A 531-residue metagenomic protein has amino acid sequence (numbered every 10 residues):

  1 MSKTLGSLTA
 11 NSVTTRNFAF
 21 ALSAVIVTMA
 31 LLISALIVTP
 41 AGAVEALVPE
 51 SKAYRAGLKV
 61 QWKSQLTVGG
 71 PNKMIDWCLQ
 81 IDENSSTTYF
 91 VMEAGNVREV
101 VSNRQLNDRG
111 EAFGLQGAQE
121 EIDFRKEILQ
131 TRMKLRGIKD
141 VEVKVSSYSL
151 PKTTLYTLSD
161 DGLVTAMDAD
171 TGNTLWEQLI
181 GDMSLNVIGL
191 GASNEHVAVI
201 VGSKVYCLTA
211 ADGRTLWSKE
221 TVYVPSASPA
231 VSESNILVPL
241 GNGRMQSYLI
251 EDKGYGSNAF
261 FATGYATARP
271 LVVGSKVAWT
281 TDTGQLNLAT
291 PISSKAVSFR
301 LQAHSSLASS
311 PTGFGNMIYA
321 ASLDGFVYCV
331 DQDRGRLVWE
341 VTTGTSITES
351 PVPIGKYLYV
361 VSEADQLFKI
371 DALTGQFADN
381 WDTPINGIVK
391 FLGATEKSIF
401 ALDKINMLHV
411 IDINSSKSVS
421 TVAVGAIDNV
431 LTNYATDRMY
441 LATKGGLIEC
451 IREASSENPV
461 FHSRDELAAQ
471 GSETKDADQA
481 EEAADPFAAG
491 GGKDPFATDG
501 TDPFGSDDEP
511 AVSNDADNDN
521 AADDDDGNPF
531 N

Functional and structural regions predicted by a protein language model:
M1-A19: N-terminal secretory signal peptides that target proteins for export/translocation
A21-A35: Bacterial N-terminal signal peptides
P40-A46: Boundary at the C-terminal end of the N-terminal hydrophobic targeting segment
A46-I81, Q116-K139, T171-N173: A short helix->beta-strand "capping" segment at the edge of beta-propeller domains
V48-T67, N242, E251, T281-T283 (+4 more regions): Pro/Ala/Gly-rich low-complexity, hydrophilic intrinsically disordered segments
W62-V68, M133-L135, N173-L179, R214-K219 (+5 more regions): A short beta-strand motif characteristic of beta-propeller blades
N72-A94, Q116-E121, R132-V164, G181-Y206 (+8 more regions): Repeat-blade elements of multi-bladed beta-propeller folds
A169-T171, T209-D212, L249-K253, T290-S294 (+4 more regions): Short loop/turn segments that connect beta-strands within beta-propeller blades
